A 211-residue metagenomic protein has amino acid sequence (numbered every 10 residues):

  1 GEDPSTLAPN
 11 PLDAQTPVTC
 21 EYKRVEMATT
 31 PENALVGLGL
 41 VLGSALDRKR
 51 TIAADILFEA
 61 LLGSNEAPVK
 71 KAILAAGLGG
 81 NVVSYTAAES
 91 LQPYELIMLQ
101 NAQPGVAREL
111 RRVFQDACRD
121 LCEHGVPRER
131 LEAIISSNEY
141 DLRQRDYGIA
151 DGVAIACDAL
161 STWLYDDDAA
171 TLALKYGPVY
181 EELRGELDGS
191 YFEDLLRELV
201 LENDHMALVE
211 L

Functional and structural regions predicted by a protein language model:
G1-R48, E59-R112, P127-Y140, Q144-A154 (+2 more regions): Non-catalytic beta-strand/loop surface segments
V113-H124: Conserved short hydrophobic interaction patches
G152-A156, S161-D188, E210: Domain-scale recognition of functional cores that engage charged ligands
H205-L211: Well-structured core secondary-structure elements of compact alpha/beta domains
